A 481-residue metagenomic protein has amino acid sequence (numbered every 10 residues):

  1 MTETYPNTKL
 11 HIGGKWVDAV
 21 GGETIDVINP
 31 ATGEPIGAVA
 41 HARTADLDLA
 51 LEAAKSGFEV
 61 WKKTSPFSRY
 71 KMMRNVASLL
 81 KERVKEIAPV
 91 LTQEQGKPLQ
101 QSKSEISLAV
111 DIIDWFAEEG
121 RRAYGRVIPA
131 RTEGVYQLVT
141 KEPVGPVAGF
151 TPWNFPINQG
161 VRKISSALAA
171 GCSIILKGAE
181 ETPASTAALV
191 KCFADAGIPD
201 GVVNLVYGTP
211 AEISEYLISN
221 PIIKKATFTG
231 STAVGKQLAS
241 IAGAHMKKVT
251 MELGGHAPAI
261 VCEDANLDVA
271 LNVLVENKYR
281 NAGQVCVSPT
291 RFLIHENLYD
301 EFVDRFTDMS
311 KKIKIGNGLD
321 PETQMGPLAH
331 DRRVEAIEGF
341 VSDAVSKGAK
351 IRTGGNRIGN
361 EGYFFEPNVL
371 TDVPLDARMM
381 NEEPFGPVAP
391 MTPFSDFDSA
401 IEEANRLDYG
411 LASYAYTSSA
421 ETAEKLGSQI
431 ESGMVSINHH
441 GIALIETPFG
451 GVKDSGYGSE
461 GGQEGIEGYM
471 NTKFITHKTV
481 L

Functional and structural regions predicted by a protein language model:
M1-A31: Hydrophobic face of amphipathic alpha-helices that form TPR/SEL1-like repeat modules and related alpha-solenoid
G33, R69, L91, I113 (+9 more regions): Residue-level signal for inorganic ion chemistry
E34-A123, G134: Glycine-rich loop-to-alpha-helix module at the N-terminal edge of alpha/beta enzyme cores
E34-G37, I223, K314, V341 (+3 more regions): Conserved C-terminal structural/oligomerization subdomain of aldehyde/semialdehyde dehydrogenase
I36-A42, S56-K63, G149, A259-C262 (+5 more regions): Short, well-ordered beta-strand elements within core beta-sheets of diverse protein domains
F58, K62, A77-V84, A88 (+19 more regions): Structural signal for hydrophobic packing residues in well-ordered secondary-structure cores of soluble enzyme domains
G125-V269, F394: Rossmann-like NAD(P) dinucleotide-binding subdomain of oxidoreductase/dehydrogenase enzymes
A233-P374, I437: ALDH superfamily catalytic-core signature
